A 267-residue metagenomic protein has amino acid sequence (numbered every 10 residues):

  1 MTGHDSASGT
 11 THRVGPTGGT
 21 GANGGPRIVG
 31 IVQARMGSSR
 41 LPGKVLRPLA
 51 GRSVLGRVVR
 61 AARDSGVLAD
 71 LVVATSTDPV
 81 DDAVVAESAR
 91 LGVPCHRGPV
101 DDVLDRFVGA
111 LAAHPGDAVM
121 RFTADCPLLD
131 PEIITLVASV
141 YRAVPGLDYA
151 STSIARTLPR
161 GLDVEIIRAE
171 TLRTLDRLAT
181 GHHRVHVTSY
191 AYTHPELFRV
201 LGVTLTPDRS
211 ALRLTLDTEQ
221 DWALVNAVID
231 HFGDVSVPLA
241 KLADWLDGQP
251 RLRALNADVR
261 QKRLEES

Functional and structural regions predicted by a protein language model:
T2-R40: N-proximal low-complexity "stem/linker" segments adjacent to membrane-targeting elements
G25-T75: N-terminal glycine-rich phosphate-binding loop and ensuing alpha1 helix
V85, A89-D102: Conserved donor nucleotide-binding strand/loop of the catalytic core
V103-V108, T123-V140: Acidic donor-binding/catalytic loop of UDP-sugar-dependent glycosyltransferases, especially processive GT2
G116, V164-T174, E219-D221: Conserved nucleotide-sugar donor-binding and metal-coordinating catalytic region shared by glycosyltransferases
V119-M120: Short aromatic/hydrophobic "clamp" motif used to bind/position activated sugar donors
P131-T157: Conserved donor-nucleotide/metal-binding helix-loop-beta segment in metal-dependent transferases, i.e., the alpha-helix
V185-S267: Conserved alpha/beta core of the MobA/IspD/sugar-nucleotide pyrophosphorylase nucleotidyltransferase superfamily
